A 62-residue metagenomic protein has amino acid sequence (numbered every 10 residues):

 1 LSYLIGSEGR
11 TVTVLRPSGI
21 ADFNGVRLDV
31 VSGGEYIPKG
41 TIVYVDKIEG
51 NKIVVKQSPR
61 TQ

Functional and structural regions predicted by a protein language model:
L1-Q62: Terminal membrane-proximal soluble interaction domains of membrane-associated proteins
